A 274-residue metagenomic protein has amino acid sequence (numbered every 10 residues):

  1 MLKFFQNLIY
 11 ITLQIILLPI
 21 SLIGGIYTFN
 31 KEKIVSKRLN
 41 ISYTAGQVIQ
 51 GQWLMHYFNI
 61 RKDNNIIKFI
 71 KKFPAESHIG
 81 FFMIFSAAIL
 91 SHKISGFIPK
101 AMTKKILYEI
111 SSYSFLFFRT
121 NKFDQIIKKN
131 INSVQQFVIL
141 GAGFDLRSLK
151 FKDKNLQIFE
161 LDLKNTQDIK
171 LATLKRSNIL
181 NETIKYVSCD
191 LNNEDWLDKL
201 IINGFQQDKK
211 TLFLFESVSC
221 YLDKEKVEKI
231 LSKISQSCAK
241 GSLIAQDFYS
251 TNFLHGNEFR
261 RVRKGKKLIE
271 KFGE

Functional and structural regions predicted by a protein language model:
L2-Q136, D145-I184: Rossmann-like AdoMet
I139: Class I SAM-dependent methyltransferase core
K150-N155, F205-Q207, Q236-A239: Short, conserved loop/helix-junction motifs that constitute active-site signature segments in enzyme catalytic cores
F151, D195-L197, D208-K210: ATP-dependent adenylate-handling active sites, centered on carboxylate activation for C-N bond formation
I184-S188, E194-K199, Y221-S237: A short, conserved alpha-helix within the catalytic core of class I
N203-E225, L231: A short SAM/SAH-binding and catalytic strip from SAM-dependent methyltransferases
L212-L214, L231, Q236-F253: Conserved beta-strand signature within the Rossmann-like core of class I S-adenosyl-L-methionine
S250-E274: SAM-dependent methyltransferase
